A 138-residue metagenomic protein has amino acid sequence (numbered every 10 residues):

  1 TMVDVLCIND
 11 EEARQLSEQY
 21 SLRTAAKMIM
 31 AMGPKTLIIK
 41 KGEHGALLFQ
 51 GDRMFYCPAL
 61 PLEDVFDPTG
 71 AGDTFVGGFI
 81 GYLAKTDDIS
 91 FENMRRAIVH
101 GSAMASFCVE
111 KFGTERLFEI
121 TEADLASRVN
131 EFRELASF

Functional and structural regions predicted by a protein language model:
V3-N9: A short beta-strand/loop micro-motif in the catalytic core of glycosyltransferases that engages the nucleotide-sugar
E12: Active-site rim beta-loop-alpha module in soluble metabolic enzymes
Q15: ATP-dependent carbohydrate kinase catalytic cores
E18-F138: Conserved phosphate-binding/catalytic region of the ribokinase-like
